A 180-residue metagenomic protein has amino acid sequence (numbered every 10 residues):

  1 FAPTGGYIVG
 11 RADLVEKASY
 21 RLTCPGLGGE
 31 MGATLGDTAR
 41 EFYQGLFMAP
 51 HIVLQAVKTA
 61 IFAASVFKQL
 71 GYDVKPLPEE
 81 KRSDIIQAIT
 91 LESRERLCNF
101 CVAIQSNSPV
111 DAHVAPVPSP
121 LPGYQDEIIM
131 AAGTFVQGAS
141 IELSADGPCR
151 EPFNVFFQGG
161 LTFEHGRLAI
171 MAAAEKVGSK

Functional and structural regions predicted by a protein language model:
F1-R96, A169, A174-V177: Active-site C-terminal subdomain of aminotransferase-like
K68-E79, S83-S179: Conserved C-terminal alpha-helix-loop-beta "cap" of PLP-dependent enzymes that closes/shapes the active-site mouth
